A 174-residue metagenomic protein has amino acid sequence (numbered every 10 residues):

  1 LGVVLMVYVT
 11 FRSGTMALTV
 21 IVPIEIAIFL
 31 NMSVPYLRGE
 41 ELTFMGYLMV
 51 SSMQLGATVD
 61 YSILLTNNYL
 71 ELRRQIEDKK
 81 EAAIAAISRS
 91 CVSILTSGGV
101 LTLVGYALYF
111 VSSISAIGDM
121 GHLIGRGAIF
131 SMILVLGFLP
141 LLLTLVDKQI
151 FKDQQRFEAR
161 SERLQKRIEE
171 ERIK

Functional and structural regions predicted by a protein language model:
V4-Y8, L30-E41, C91-I150, F157-S161: Hydrophobic, glycine/alanine-rich multi-pass transmembrane helices and their short helix-loop junctions in large
G14-T66: Hydrophobic transmembrane alpha-helices and their membrane-interface caps in long multi-pass transport proteins
V50-A57, A86-S90, I124-A128: Transmembrane helix-bundle signature of multi-pass membrane transporters/permeases
T66-E71, L143: Membrane-interfacial alpha-helical segments at the cytosolic side of multi-pass membrane proteins
L70-Q75, D147-F151, Q155: Juxtamembrane helix-loop transition segments at the membrane interface in multi-pass membrane proteins
R73-T96: Helix-loop junctions and hydrophobic alpha-helical segments within the transmembrane domains of large membrane
A159-K174: Long, low-complexity, intrinsically disordered cytosolic termini of multi-pass membrane proteins
